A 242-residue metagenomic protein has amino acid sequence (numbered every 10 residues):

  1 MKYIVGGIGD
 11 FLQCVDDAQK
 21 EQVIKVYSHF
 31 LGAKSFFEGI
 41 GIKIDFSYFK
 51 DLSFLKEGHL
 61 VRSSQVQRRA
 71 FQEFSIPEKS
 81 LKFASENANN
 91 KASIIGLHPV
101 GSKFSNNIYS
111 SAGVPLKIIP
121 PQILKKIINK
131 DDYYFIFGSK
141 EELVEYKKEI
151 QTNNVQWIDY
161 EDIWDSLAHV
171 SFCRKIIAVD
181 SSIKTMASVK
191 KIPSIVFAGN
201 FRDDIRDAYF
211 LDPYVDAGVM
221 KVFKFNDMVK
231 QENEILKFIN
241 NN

Functional and structural regions predicted by a protein language model:
M1-K2, Q22-V26, H59-L60, S93-I95 (+5 more regions): Hydrophobic beta-strand segments of well-ordered beta-sheets in folded domains
M1-S64, D165-A168, K175-A178, K184-M186 (+1 more regions): Active-site and donor-binding regions of nucleotide-sugar-utilizing enzymes
Y3-V15, K103-I118: A short, glycine/small-residue-rich beta-strand->loop->alpha-helix junction that serves as a flexible
G6-D16, P121-I205, F210-L211: Donor-binding and catalytic core of enzymes assembling or modifying cell-surface/extracellular glycoconjugates
H29-F30, P99-V100, I136-E141: Short, well-ordered beta-to-alpha junction loops that form the rim of enzyme active sites and present histidine/acidic
G41-S105: A nucleotide-sugar donor-handling region in carbohydrate enzymes
I44-Y48, Q156-Y160, A217-K230: Short acidic-hydrophobic, aromatic-tinged amphipathic segments that line or gate anion-handling sites
K230-N242: C-terminal "capping" alpha-helix adjacent to the active site of nucleotide-linked donor transferases in cell-envelope
